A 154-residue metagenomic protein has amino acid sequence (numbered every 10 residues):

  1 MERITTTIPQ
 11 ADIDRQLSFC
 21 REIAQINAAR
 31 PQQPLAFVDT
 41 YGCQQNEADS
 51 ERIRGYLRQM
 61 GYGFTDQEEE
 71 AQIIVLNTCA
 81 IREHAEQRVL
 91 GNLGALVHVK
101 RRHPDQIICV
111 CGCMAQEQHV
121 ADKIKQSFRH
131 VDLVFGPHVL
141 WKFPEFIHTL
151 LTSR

Functional and structural regions predicted by a protein language model:
M1-F146: Cofactor-cradling patches in redox/metallo enzymes
H148-R154: The C-terminal output helix
